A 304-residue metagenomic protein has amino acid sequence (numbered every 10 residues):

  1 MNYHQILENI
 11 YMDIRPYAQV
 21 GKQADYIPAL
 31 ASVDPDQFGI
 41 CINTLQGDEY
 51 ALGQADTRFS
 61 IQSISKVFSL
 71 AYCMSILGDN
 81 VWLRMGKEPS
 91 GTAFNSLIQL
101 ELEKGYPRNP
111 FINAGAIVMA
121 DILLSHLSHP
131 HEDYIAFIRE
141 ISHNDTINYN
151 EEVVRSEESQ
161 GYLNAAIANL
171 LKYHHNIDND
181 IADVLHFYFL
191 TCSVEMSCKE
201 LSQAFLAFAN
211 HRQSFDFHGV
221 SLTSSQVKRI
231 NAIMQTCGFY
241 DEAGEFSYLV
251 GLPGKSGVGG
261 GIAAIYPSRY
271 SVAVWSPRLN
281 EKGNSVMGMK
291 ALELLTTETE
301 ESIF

Functional and structural regions predicted by a protein language model:
N2-I14, A18-Q19, S75, D79-T191: Active-site-adjacent helix/loop patches that line small-molecule binding or acyl-intermediate pockets
N2-Y3, M12, Q23-D34, S60-F68 (+2 more regions): Non-catalytic interaction/Regulatory regions outside core domains
Y11, H211-F304: Structured C-terminal helix/loop/strand segments within mature extracytoplasmic catalytic/sensor domains
R15-L52, G261-A264: A short, well-structured edge-of-sheet supersecondary motif
L30-V33, R108, S159, G251-K255: Short Gly/Pro-enriched turn/cap motifs at secondary-structure boundaries
G47, S60-W82, A204, V272: Active-site SXXK
S63-S65, S69, F111-V118, L163 (+5 more regions): Catalytic-loop motifs flanking and including active-site residues across diverse enzymes
S128, E158, I167-R229, N280-S285: Penicillin-binding protein/beta-lactamase superfamily catalytic region
